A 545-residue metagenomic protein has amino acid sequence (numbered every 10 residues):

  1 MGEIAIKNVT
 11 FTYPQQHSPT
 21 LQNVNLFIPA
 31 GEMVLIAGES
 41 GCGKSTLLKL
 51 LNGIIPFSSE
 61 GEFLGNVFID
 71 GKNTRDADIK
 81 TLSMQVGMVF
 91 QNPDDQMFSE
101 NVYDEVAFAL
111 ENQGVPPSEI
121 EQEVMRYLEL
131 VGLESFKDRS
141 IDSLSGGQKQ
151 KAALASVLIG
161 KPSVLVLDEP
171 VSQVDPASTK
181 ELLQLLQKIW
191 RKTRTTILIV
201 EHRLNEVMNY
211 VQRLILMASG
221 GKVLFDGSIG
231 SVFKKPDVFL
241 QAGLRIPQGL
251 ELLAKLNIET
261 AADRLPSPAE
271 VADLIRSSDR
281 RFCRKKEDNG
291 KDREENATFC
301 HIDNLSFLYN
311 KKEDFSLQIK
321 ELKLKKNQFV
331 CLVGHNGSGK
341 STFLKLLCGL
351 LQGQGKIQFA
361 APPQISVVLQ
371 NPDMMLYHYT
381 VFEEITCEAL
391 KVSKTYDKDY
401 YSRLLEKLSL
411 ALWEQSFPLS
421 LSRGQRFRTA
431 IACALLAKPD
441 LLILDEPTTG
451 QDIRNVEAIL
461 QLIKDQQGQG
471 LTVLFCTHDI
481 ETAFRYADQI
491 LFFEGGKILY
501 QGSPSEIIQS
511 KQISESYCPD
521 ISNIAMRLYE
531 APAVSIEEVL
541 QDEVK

Functional and structural regions predicted by a protein language model:
E119-F136, Y396-W413: Conserved ABC ATPase "signature" region
S140-L144, F417-L421: Conserved ABC ATPase signature
L165-D168, L442-D445: Catalytic Walker B motif of ABC-type/P-loop ATPase nucleotide-binding domains
E201-H202, T477-H478: H-loop/switch region of ABC-family ATPase nucleotide-binding domains
V207-N209, A483-R485: A short, surface-exposed alpha-helical micro-motif characterized by mixed small hydrophobic and charged/polar residues
K222-G249, K497-D520: Conserved beta-strand-loop-alpha-helix hinge in the C-terminal portion of ABC ATPase nucleotide-binding domains
L240-C300, S514-K545: ABC ATPase nucleotide-binding domains
